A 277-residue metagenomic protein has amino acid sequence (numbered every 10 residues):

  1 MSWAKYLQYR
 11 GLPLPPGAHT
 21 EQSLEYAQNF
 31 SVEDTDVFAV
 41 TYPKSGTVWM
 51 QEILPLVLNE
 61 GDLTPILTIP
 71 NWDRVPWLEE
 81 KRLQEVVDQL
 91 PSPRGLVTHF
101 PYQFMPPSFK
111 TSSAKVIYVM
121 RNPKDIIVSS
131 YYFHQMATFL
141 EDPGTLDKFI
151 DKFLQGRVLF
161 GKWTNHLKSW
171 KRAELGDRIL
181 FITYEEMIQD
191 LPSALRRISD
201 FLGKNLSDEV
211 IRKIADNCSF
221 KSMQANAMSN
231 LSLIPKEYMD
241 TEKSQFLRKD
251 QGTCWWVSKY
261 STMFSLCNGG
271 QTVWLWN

Functional and structural regions predicted by a protein language model:
M1-I182, L195, E209, M228-N277: PAPS-dependent sulfotransferase catalytic domain
S45, E186-Q189, N205: A generic structural signal for alpha-helix starts
W77-L78, C218-A225: Short, conserved secondary-structure transition motifs
M105-P107, D190-S193, K221-S222: Short, solvent-exposed polar/charged micro-motifs at secondary-structure junctions
T183-A194, I198: C-terminal, well-structured subdomains that either form a transmembrane helix-short loop-helix hairpin in multi-pass
I198-K204: Marks the mature luminal ectodomains of secretory-pathway proteins
F201, N217, T272-W276: Hydrophobic alpha-helical segments
